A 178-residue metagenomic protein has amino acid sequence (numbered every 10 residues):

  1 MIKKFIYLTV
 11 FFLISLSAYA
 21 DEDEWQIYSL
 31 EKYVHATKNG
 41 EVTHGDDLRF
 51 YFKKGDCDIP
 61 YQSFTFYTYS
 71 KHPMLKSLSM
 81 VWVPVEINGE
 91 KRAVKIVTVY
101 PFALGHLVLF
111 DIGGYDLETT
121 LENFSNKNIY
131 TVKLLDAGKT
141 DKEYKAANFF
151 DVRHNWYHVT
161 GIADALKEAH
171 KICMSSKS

Functional and structural regions predicted by a protein language model:
I2-L16: Sec-dependent N-terminal signal peptides
Y19-S178: A generic "folded-domain core" signal
